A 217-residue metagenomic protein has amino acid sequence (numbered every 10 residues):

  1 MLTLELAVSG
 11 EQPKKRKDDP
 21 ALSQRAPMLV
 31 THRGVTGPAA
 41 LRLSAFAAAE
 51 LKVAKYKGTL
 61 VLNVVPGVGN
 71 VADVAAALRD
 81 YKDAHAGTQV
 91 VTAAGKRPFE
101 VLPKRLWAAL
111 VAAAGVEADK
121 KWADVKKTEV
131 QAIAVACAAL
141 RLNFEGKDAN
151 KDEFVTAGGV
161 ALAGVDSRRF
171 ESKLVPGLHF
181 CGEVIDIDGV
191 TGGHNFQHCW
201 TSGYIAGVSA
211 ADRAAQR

Functional and structural regions predicted by a protein language model:
M1-V125: An anion/pyrophosphate-binding glycine-rich loop and adjacent beta-alpha core in soluble alpha-beta enzymes
M28-V30, G34-V35, A39-L43, C137 (+3 more regions): Long, contiguous hydrophobic alpha-helical segments, chiefly transmembrane helices and signal peptides
T36-A39, V160-A161, V184, T191-N195: Gly/Ser/Thr-rich beta-alpha loop segments that engage phosphate groups in nucleotides
A40, S44, Q131-A134, A138 (+1 more regions): Predominant activation on well-ordered alpha-helical scaffold segments within soluble catalytic domains
W107-D188: A glycine-rich dinucleotide-binding beta-alpha-beta segment and adjacent secondary-structure elements that constitute
I187-R217: A conserved FAD-binding loop/helix module that cradles the flavin
